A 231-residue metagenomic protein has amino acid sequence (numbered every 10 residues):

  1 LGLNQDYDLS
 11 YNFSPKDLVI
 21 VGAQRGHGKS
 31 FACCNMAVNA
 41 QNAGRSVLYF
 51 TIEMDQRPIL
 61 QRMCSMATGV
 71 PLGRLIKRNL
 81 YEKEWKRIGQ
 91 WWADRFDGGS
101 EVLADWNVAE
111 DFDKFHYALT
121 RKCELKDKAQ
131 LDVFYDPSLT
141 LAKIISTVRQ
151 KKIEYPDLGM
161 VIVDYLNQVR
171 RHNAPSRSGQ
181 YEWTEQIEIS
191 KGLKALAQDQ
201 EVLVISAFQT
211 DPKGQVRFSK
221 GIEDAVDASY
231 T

Functional and structural regions predicted by a protein language model:
N4, D8-S10, N42-P156, G214 (+1 more regions): Cytosolic-facing regulatory segments adjacent to core modules
S14-A23, R45: Pre-Walker A (Motif I) flank of P-loop NTPase domains
G26, T184-T231: Phosphate-binding/switch region of NTP-binding enzymes
A32-M36, I59: Hydrophobic positions on the alpha1 helix immediately C-terminal to the Walker A/P-loop
N35-A43: Walker A/P-loop NTP-binding motif
K77-L80, D132-D136, R171-I187: Flexible beta-alpha connector loops of hexameric P-loop NTPases
L166: Conserved Walker B
